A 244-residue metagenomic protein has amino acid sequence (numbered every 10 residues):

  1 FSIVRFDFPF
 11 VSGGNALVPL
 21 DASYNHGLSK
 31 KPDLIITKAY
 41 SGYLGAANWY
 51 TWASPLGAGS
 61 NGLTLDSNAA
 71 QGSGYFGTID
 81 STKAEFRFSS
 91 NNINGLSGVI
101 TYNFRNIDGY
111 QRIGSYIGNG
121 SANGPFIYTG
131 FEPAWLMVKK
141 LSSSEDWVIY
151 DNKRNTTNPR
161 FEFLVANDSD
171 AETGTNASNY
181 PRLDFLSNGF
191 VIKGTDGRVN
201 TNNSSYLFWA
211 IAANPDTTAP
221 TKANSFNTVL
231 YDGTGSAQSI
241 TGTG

Functional and structural regions predicted by a protein language model:
F1-G244: Surface-exposed molecular-recognition determinants
